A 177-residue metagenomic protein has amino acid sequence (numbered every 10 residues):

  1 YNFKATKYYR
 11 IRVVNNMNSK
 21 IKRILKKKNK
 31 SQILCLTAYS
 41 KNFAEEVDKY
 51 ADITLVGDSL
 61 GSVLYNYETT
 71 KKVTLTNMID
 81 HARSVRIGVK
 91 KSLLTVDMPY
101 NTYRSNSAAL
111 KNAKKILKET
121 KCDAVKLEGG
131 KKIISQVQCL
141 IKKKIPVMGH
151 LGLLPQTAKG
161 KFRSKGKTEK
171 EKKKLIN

Functional and structural regions predicted by a protein language model:
Y1-N16: N-terminal amphipathic/basic-hydrophobic helices that include classical n-h-c signal peptides and signal-anchor
N18-K27, Q32-K71, L75-N177: Alpha/beta enzyme core
